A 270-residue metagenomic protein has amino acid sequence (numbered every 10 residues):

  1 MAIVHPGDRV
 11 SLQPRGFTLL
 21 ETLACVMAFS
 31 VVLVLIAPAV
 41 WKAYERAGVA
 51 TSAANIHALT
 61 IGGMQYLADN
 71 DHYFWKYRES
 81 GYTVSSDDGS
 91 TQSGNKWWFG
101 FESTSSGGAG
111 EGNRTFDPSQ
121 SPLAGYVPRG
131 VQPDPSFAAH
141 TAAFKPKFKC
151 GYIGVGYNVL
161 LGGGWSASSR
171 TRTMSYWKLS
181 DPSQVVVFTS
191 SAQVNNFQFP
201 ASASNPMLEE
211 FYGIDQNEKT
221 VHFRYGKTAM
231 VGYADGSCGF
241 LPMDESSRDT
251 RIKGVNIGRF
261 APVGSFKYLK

Functional and structural regions predicted by a protein language model:
M1-F17: N-terminal leader/signal peptides at the extreme start of proteins
I3, L19, C25, N256-I257 (+1 more regions): Short, intrinsically disordered/low-complexity patches at protein termini and at juxtamembrane boundaries
I3, R9, V34, P38-V40 (+3 more regions): N-terminal targeting leaders only when they are immediately followed by extended low-complexity/repeat-rich tracts
P14-A54: Amphipathic alpha-helical segments typified by the pilin-like N-terminal helix that continues immediately C-terminal
A53-K270: Short, well-structured segments within or immediately adjacent to enzyme catalytic domains that line ligand-binding
